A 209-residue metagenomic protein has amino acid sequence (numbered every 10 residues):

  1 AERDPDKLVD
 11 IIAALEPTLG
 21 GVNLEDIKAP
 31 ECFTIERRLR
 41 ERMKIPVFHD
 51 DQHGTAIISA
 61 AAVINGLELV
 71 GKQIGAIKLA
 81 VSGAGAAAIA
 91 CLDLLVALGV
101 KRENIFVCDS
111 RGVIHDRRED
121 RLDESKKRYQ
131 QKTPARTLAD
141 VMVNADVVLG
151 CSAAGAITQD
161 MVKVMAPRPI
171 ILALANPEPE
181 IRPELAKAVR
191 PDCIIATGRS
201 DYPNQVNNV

Functional and structural regions predicted by a protein language model:
A1, D26-A29, D50-H53, S110-G112 (+3 more regions): Short, ordered loop/turn segments at secondary-structure junctions
A1-I77: Glycine/serine-rich phosphate-binding loop and adjoining beta1-alpha1 elements at the start of nucleotide-handling
A14-E16, R40-E41, V70-I74, L98-G99 (+4 more regions): Solvent-exposed alpha-helices and their adjacent loops that cap or buttress functional pockets in soluble metabolic
N23-D26, V47-D50, V81, V107 (+3 more regions): General beta-strand structural signal in soluble alpha/beta enzymes
P30-C32, T55-A56, A88-I89, V113-D116 (+3 more regions): Flexible loop/turn segments at secondary-structure boundaries
I35-R42, A135, M142-N144, S152-I171: Rossmann-fold NAD(P) dinucleotide-binding segment
I57-L149: Glycine-rich phosphate/diphosphate-binding loop of Rossmann-like nucleotide-binding domains
G155-V209: Rossmann-fold NAD(P)-binding glycine/threonine-rich loop
